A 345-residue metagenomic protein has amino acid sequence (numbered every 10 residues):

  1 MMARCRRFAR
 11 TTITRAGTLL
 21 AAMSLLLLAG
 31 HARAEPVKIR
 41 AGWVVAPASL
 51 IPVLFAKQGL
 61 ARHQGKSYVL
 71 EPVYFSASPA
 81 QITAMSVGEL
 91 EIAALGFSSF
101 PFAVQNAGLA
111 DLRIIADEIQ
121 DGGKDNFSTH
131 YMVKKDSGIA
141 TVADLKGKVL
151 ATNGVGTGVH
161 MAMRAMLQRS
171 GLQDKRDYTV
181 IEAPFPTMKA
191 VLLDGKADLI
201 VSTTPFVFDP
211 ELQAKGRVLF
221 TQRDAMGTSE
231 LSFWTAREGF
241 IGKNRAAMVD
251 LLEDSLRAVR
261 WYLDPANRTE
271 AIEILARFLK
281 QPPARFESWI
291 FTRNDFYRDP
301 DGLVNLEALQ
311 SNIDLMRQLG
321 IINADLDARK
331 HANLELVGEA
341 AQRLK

Functional and structural regions predicted by a protein language model:
M1-T12: N-terminal secretory signal peptides that target proteins for export/translocation
R15-L28: Bacterial N-terminal signal peptides
L28-A34: Sec/Tat signal peptide C-region and signal peptidase I cleavage site
E35-Q173, T179-E182, D198-V201, T228: Short, glycine-/small- and polar/acidic-enriched structural segments that line small-molecule recognition paths
S98, S137, P186-F278: Pocket-lining segment of extracytoplasmic ligand-binding domains
G242-N323: Secondary-structure end/capping motifs
I313-K345: Conserved C-terminal helix/tail region of periplasmic/extracytoplasmic solute-binding proteins
